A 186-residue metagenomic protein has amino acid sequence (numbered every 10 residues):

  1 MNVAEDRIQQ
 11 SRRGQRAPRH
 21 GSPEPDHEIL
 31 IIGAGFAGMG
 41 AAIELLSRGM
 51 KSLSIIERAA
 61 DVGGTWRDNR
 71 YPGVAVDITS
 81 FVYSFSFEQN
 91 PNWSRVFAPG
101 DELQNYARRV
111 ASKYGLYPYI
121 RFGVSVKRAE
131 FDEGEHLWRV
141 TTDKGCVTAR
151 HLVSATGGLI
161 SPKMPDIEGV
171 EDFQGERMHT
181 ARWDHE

Functional and structural regions predicted by a protein language model:
R7-R16, S84-F85, Q89-W93, P99-L103 (+2 more regions): Glycine-rich dinucleotide-binding loop and its adjacent helix/turn
G21-E24, C146: Short, flexible hinge/linker loops that cap or flank conserved catalytic cores
H27-I55: N-terminal Rossmann-like FAD-binding beta1-loop-alpha1 element of flavoenzymes
A42-E44, R67-D68, M164-E168: Short amphipathic alpha-helical segments
L46-Y71: Glycine-rich FAD pyrophosphate-binding loop
N69-R95: N-terminal glycine-rich dinucleotide-binding loop that anchors FAD/FMN and/or NAD(P) in oxidoreductases
R95-I160: Feature captures the FAD/FMN-dependent oxidoreductase FAD-binding
